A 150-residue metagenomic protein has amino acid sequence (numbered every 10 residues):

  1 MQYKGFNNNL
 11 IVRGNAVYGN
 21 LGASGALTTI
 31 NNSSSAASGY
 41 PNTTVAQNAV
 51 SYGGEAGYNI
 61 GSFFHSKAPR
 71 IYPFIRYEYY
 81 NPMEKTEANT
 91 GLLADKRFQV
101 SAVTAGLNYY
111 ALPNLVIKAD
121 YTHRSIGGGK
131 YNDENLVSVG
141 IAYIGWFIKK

Functional and structural regions predicted by a protein language model:
M1-I30: Oxyanion-binding "anion nests"
M1-Y3, G54-Y58, A105-Y109, V139-Y143: Residues on the lipid-exposed face of transmembrane beta-strands in outer-membrane beta-barrel proteins
Y3-L10, G61-I71, N114, F147-K150: Short loop/turn motifs that connect adjacent beta-strands in outer-membrane beta-barrel proteins
L10-G14, G54, I71-I75, A105 (+2 more regions): Transmembrane beta-strands of outer-membrane beta-barrel proteins
A16-G22, I60, Y77-E84, Y121-G127 (+1 more regions): Transmembrane beta-strands of outer-membrane beta-barrel pores
A23-N31, S38-G39, M83-L93, G128-N135: Outer-membrane beta-barrel translocator domains and adjoining extracellular loop/strand segments of Gram-negative
N48-Y52, Q99-V103, D133-V137: Residues that define the transmembrane beta-barrel architecture of outer-membrane proteins
D133-K150: Outer-membrane beta-barrel "beta-signal"
